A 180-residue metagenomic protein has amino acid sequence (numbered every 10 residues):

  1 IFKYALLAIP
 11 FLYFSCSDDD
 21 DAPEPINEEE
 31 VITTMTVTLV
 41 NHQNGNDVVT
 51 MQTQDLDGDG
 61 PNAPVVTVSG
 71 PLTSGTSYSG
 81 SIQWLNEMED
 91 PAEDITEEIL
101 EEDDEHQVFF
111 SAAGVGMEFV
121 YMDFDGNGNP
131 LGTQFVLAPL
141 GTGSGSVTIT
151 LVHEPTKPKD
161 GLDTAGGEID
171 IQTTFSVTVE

Functional and structural regions predicted by a protein language model:
I1-F14: Sec-dependent bacterial lipoprotein signal peptides
F11-T36: Bacterial Sec-dependent N-terminal signal peptides
T33-L39, I99-G114: Extended low-complexity, serine/threonine- and proline-enriched intrinsically disordered segments
N44-T73: N-terminal edge beta-strand
T76-G80: Short beta-strand segments enriched for Tyr within beta-sheet-rich domains, predominantly fibronectin type III
N86-D94, E154-G161: Short acidic/polar inter-strand loop motif in beta-rich domains
A112-I169, T174-E180: Helix-rich interaction surfaces within compact, conserved domain-sized segments that mediate assembly or partner
